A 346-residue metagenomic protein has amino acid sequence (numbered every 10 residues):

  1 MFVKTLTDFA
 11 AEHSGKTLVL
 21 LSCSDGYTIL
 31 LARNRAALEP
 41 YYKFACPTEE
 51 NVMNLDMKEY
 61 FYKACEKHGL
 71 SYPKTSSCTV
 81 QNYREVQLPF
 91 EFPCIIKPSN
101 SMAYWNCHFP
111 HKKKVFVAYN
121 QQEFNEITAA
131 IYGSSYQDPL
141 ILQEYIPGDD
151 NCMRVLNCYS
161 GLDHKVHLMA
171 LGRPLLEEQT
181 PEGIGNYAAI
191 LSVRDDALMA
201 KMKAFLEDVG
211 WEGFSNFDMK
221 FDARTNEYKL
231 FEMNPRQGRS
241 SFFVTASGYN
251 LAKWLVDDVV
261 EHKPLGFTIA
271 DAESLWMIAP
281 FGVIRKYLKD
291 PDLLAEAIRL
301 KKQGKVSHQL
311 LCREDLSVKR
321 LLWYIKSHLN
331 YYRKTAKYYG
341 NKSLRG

Functional and structural regions predicted by a protein language model:
M1-F9: Glycine-rich, highly charged phosphate/nucleotide-binding loops
H13-D56, S71-K74: A short, GP-enriched loop/loop-strand-helix hinge that lies immediately N-terminal to, or at the N-terminal rim
N54-L140, L162-D163, A197-A200: Active-site nucleotide/adenylate-binding loops and adjacent lid/helix of ATP-dependent enzymes
A118-E178, V193-A200, F221, E227-K229: Phosphate-binding site of ATP-dependent enzymes
L175-Y187, N234-G248: Glycine-rich phosphate/pyrophosphate-binding beta-alpha loops
P181-I184, S192-F217: Oxyanion-binding "anion nests"
E207-F242: Conserved metal-phosphate-binding beta-hairpin within the catalytic cores of diverse ATP-dependent phosphoryl-transfer
D257-G346: Peripheral (often C-terminal) accessory segments that flank ATP-dependent C-N-forming ligase machineries
